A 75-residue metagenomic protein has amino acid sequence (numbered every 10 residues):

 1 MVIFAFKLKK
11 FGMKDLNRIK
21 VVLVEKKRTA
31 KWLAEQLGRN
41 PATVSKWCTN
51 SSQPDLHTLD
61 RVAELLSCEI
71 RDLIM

Functional and structural regions predicted by a protein language model:
V2-T29: A short, Lys/Arg-rich alpha-helix, primarily the initiator
E25, S51-P54, L65: Helix-turn-helix/winged-helix DNA-binding modules
A30, P41, L56-L59: Helix-turn-helix DNA-binding elements, focusing on the entry/boundary residues of the two helices that contact DNA
L33-A34: Short alpha-helical "recognition helix" segments of helix-turn-helix
G38-P54: Recognition helix of helix-turn-helix/homeodomain-like DNA-binding domains that insert into the DNA major groove
H57-D72: DNA major-groove recognition helix of helix-turn-helix/homeodomain DNA-binding modules
